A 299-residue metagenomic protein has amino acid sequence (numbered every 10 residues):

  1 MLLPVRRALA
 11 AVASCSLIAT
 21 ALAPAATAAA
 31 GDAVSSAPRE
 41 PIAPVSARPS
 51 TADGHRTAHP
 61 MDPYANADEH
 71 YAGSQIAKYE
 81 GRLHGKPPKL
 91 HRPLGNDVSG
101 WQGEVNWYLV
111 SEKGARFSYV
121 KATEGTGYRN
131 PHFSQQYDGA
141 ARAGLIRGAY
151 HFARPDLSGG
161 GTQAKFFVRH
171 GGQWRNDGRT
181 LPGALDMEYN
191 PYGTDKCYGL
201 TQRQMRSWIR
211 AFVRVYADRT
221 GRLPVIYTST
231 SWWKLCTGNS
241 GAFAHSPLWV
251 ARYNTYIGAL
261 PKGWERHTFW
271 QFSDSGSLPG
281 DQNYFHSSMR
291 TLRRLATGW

Functional and structural regions predicted by a protein language model:
M1-D32: Secretory targeting and sorting signals
P4, A8, W107-G114, E188-Y189 (+3 more regions): Short alpha-helical interface patches
V34-Q102, G241-W299: Functionally critical loop-and-helix segments that line ligand-binding/catalytic clefts of soluble enzyme domains
D68, E80-A211, A217-R219: Substrate-binding cleft of extracellular glycoside hydrolase catalytic domains
G127, D156, W233, I257 (+1 more regions): Flexible, glycine-rich phosphate/dinucleotide-binding loops and adjacent beta-alpha linkers at cofactor/substrate
Q136-A140, L157-T162, N190-K196, L223-T228 (+2 more regions): Noncatalytic linker/hinge segments flanking ATPase motor cores
L181-G263: Catalytic domains of cell-wall/extracellular-matrix polysaccharide-remodeling enzymes, centered on de-N-acetylation
